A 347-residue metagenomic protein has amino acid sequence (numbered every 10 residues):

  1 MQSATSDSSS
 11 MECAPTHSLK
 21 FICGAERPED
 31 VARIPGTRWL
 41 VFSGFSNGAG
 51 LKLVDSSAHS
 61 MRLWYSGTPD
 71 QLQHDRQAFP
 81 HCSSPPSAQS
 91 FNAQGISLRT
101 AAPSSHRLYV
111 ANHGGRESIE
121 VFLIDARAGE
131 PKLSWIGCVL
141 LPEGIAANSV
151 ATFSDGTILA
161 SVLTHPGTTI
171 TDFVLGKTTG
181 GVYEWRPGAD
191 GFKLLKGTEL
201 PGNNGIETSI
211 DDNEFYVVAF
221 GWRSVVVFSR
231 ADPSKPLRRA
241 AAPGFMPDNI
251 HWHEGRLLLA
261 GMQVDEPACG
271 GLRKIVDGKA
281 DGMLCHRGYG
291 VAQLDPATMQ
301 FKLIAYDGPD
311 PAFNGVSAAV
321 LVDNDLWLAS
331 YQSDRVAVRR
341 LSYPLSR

Functional and structural regions predicted by a protein language model:
A4-R27, D75-P85, L133, M299-G308: A short helix->beta-strand "capping" segment at the edge of beta-propeller domains
S10, L40-H74, A128: Beta-propeller domains
G24-G36, D70-A101, W135, L140-I158 (+5 more regions): Beta-rich, blade/repeat-based domains predominating in secreted/periplasmic proteins but also intracellular
F42-L51, V110-A111, A160-T179, A260-H286 (+1 more regions): Short, conserved, GDST-rich strand-edge loop motifs in beta-rich repeat architectures
L51-A58, E117-A126, L175-P187, M283-A297: Beta-propeller blade signature
S56-S60, F122-P131, S229-P233, P296-T298 (+1 more regions): Short loop/turn segments immediately following beta-strands, especially the blade-tip and inter-blade linker loops
G244-Y306: Loop/turn-rich, solvent-exposed surfaces of beta-rich toroidal or solenoidal domains
G315-R347: Blade-level signature of beta-propeller repeat domains, shared across WD40, Kelch, NHL, RCC1 and BNR/Asp-box propellers
